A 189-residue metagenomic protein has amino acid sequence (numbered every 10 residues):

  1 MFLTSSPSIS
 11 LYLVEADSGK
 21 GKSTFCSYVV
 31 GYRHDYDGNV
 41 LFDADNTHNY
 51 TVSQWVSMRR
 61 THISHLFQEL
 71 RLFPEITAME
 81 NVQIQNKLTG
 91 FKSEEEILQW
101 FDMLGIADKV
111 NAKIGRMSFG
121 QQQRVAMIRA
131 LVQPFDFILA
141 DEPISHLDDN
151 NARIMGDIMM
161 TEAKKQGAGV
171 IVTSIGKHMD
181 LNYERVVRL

Functional and structural regions predicted by a protein language model:
V30: Helix-to-loop junction immediately C-terminal to a conserved catalytic motif
G38-H48: Conserved ABC transporter NBD signature motif
T47-S64: ABC ATPase NBD coupling module
E94-K109: Conserved ABC ATPase "signature" region
K113-Q123: Conserved ABC ATPase signature
M127: Hydrophobic anchor residue at the start of the ABC signature
I138-D141: Catalytic Walker B motif of ABC-type/P-loop ATPase nucleotide-binding domains
